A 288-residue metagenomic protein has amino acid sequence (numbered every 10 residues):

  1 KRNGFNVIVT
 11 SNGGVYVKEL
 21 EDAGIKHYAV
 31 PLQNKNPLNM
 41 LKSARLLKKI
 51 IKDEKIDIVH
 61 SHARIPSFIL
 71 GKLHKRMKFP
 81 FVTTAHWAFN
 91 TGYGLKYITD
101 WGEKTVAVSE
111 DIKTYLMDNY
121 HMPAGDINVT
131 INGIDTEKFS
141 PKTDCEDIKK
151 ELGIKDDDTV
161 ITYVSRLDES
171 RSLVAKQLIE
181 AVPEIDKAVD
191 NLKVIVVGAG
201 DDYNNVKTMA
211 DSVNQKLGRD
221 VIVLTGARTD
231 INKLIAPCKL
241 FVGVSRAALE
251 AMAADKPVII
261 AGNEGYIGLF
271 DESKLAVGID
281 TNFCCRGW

Functional and structural regions predicted by a protein language model:
R2-N39, A199-N205: N-terminal strand-loop element at the rim of the active site of nucleotide-sugar-dependent glycosyltransferases
Y28, E103-T143: Donor nucleotide-sugar binding/catalytic pocket of nucleotide-sugar-dependent glycosyltransferases
I56-I58, K233-L249, D255-I259: Acidic donor-binding loop of glycosyltransferase active sites
S61-S67, A85: Short His-centered aromatic/hydrophobic patch
K75-E110, T114, H121, I235: A conserved, positively charged/aromatic
S140-I154: A short helix/loop element that forms part of the nucleotide-sugar donor recognition site in Leloir-type
I154-A175, I179-V182, I195: Conserved donor-binding/catalytic core segment of Leloir-type glycosyltransferases
V197, V206-R228: Nucleotide-activated donor-binding/catalytic signature segment of Leloir-type glycosyltransferases, i.e., the conserved
